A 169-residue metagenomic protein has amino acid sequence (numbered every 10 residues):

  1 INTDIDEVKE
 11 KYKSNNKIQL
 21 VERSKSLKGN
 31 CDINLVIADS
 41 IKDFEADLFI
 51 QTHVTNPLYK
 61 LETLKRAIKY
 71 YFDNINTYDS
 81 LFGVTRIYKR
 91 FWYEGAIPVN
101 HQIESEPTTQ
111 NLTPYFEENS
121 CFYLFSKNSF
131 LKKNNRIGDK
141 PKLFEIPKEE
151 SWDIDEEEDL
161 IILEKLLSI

Functional and structural regions predicted by a protein language model:
I1-D4: Short beta-strand/loop segment that forms part of the nucleotide-sugar
D6-I50, L58-R66: Short phosphate-binding loop-to-helix
K11, D47, K132-K133, L163: Residues that scaffold the ATP/ADP-binding catalytic core of kinase and kinase-like folds
K25, H53, T85-R86: Histidine-centered beta-alpha loop that forms part of the nucleotide-sugar donor binding/catalytic region in diverse
N30-C31, L35-D39, P57-K148: Conserved core of the sugar-phosphate nucleotidyltransferase
F144-E145, E150-I169: Hydrophobic helical membrane-anchoring modules
